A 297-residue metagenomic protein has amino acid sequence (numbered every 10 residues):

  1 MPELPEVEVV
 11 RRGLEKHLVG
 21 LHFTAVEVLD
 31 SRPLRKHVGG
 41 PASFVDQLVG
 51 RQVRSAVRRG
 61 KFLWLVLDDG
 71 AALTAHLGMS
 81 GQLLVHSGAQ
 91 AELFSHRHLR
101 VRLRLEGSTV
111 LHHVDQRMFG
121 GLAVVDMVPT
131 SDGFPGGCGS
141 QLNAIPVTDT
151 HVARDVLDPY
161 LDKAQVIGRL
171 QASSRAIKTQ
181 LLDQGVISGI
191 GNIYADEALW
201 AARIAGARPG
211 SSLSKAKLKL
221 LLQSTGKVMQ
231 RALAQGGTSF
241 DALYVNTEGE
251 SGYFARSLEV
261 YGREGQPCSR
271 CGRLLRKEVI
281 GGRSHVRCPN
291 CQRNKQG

Functional and structural regions predicted by a protein language model:
M1-L122: Surface-exposed binding/hinge segments that line and control ligand-binding clefts or catalytic entry sites
E3-E6, V10, V19, G40 (+6 more regions): Alpha-helical structural motif
F23-F44, Q165-G297: Basic, nucleic-acid-binding surfaces and adjacent catalytic neighborhoods in DNA/RNA-processing proteins
G40-P41, L65, Q82, A89 (+7 more regions): Intrinsically disordered, low-complexity regions
V49, E106, P135-C138, Q235 (+1 more regions): Feature targets compositionally biased, intrinsically disordered low-complexity regions with long contiguous runs
L73-G189, Y194-A201: Phosphate/anion-contacting hairpin/loop surfaces
